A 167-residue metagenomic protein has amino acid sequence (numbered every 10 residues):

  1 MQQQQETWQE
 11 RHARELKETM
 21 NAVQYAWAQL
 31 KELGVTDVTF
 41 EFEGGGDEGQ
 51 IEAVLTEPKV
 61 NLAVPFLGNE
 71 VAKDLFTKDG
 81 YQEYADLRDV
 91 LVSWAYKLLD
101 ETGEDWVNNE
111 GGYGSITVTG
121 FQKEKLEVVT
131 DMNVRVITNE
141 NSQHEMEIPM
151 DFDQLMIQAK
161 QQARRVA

Functional and structural regions predicted by a protein language model:
M1-A167: Acidic interaction surfaces
